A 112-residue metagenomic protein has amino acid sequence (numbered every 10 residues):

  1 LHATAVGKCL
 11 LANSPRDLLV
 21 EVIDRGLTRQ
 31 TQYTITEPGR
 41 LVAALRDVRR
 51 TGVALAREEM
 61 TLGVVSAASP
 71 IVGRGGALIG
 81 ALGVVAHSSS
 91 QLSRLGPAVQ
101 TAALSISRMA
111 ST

Functional and structural regions predicted by a protein language model:
L1-M60: Short, solvent-exposed recognition segments
E21-I23, L104-T112: Cysteine/selenocysteine-centered motifs that mediate thiol-based redox chemistry or coordinate metal-sulfur cofactors
T34-A102, S107: Extended hydrophobic
